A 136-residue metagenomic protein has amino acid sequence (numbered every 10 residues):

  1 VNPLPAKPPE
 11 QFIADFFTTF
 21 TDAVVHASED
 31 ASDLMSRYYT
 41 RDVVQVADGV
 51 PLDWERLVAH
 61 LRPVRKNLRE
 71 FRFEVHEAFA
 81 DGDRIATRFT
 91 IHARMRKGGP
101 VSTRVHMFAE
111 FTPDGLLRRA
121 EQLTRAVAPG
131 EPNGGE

Functional and structural regions predicted by a protein language model:
V1-P8, R62-E136: A beta-strand edge to alpha-helix "cap/lid" segment located at domain peripheries
N2-R41: Short acidic-aromatic low-complexity motifs
I13, F17-T21, Y39, L57 (+3 more regions): Hydrophobic alpha-helical core bundles mediating ligand binding, dimerization, or RNAP-core interactions
T21-V25, V43-V44, R94, P113-L116: Short linear sequence elements within intrinsically disordered, low-complexity coil regions
H26, E55, P100-T103: Residue-level recognition of alpha-helix initiation/capping sites
E29-G82: A solvent-exposed, acidic/Ser-Thr-rich amphipathic alpha-helical stretch
